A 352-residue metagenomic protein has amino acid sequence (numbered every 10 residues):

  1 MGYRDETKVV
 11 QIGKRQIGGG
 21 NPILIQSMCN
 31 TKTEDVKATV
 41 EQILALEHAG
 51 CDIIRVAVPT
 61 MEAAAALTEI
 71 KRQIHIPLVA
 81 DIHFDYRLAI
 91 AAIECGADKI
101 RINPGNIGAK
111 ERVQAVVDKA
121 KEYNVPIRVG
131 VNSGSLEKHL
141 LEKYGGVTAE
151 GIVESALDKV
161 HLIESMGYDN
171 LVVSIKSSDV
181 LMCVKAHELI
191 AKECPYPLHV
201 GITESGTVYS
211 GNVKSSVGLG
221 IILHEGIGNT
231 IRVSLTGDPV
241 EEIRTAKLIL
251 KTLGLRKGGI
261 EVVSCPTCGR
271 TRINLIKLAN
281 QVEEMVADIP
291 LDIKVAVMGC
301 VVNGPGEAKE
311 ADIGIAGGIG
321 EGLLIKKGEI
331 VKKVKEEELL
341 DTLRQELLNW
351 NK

Functional and structural regions predicted by a protein language model:
M1-M28, K121, E284: N-terminal amphipathic alpha-helix/helix-capping segment at the start of soluble metabolic enzymes
G20-A38, A57, I76-F84, L140-V153 (+1 more regions): Active-site mouth loops of central-metabolism enzymes
I23-C29, I54-V56, L78-I82, I100-I102 (+6 more regions): Hydrophobic faces of well-ordered beta-strands that scaffold small-molecule active sites in alpha/beta enzyme cores
N30, D35-V36, E47-I70, R101-A109 (+1 more regions): Glycine-rich, proline-tolerant flexible connector loops at the mouths of alpha/beta enzymes
Q42, L46, R55-C95: N-terminal active-site wall of soluble small-molecule enzyme domains
M61-I82, A115-I127, H187-L198, V282-E284: Alpha-helix-loop-beta-strand connector modules within alpha/beta enzyme cores
R87-R128: Hydrophobic or amphipathic alpha-helical targeting/insertion segments
N132, L140-A287: Catalytic alpha/beta core domains of metabolic enzymes, predominantly
